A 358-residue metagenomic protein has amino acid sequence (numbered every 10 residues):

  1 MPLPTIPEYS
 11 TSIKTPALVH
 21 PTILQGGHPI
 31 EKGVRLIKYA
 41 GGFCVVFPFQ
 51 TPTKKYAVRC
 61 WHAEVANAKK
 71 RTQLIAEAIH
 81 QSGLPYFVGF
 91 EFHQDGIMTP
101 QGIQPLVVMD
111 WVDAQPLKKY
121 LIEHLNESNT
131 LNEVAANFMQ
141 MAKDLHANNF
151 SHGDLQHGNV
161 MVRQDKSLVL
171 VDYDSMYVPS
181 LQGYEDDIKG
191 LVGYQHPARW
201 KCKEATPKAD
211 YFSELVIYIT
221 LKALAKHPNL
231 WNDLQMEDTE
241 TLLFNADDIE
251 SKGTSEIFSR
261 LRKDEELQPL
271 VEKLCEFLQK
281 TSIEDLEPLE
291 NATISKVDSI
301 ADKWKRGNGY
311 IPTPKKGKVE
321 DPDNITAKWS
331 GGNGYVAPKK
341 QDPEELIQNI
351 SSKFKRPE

Functional and structural regions predicted by a protein language model:
M1-I37, K69-R71: Juxta-kinase regulatory segment immediately upstream of eukaryotic protein kinase catalytic domains
V34-L36, G42-G89, P100: ATP-binding glycine-rich loop module of kinase domains
Y86-E133, G183: Conserved structural core of kinase catalytic domains
A142, H146-V162: Catalytic-loop of the protein kinase fold
N159-V171: Conserved protein kinase catalytic/activation segment
D172-Y177: Activation of the activation-loop gatekeeper triad in protein kinase-fold domains
Y184-R199: Conserved activation segment of eukaryotic-like protein kinases, specifically the C-terminal portion of the activation
A223-P357: Helical subdomain adjoining the active site within ATP-dependent kinase catalytic cores
